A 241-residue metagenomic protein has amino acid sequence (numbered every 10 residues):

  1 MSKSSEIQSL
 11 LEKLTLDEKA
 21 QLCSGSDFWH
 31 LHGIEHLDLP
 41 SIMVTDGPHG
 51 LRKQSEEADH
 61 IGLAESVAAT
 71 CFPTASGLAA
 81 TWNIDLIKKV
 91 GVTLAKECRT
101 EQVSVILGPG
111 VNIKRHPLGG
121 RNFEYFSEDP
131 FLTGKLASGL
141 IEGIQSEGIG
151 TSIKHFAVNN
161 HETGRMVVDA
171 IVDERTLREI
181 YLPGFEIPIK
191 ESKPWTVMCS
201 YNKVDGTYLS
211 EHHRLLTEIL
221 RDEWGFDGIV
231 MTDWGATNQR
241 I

Functional and structural regions predicted by a protein language model:
M1-I241: Glycoside hydrolase catalytic-domain context in secreted enzymes
